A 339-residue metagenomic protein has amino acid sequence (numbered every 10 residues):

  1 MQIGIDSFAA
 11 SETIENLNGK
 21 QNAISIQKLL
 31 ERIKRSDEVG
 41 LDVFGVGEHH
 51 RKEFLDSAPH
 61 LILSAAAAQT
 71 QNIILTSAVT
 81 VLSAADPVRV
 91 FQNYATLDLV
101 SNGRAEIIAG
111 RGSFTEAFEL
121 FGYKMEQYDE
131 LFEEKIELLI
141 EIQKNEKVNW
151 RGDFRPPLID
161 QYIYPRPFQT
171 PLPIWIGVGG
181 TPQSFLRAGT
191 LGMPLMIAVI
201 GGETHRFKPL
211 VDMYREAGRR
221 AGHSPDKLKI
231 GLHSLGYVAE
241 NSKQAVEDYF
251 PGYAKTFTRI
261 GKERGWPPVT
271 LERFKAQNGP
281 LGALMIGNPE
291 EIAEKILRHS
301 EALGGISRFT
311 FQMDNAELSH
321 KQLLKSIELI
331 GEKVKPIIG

Functional and structural regions predicted by a protein language model:
M1-I3, G40-V43, T70-L75, V100-E106 (+5 more regions): Short, well-ordered coil/turn segments that N-cap beta-strands
M1-I74, T170-L172: N-terminal beta1-alpha1-beta2 module of alpha/beta enzyme domains
I3, S36, G40, E48 (+10 more regions): Conserved, mostly hydrophobic/aromatic
I5-S7, D129-I163, H205-S307: An alpha-helical appendage that flanks or caps ligand/catalytic pockets
S11-Q27, T80-V88, Q169-G180, L281-P289: Active-site mouth loops of central-metabolism enzymes
E15, D86-M193, H205-K208, D212 (+1 more regions): Internal, glycine-rich beta/alpha segment that forms the wall or movable "lid" of small-molecule/cofactor binding
A23-R35, N93, G179-L186, E291-H299: Short, acidic/polar
D37-E38, L63-Q71, Y94, D98-A105 (+3 more regions): Acidic (Asp/Glu)-rich catalytic clusters
